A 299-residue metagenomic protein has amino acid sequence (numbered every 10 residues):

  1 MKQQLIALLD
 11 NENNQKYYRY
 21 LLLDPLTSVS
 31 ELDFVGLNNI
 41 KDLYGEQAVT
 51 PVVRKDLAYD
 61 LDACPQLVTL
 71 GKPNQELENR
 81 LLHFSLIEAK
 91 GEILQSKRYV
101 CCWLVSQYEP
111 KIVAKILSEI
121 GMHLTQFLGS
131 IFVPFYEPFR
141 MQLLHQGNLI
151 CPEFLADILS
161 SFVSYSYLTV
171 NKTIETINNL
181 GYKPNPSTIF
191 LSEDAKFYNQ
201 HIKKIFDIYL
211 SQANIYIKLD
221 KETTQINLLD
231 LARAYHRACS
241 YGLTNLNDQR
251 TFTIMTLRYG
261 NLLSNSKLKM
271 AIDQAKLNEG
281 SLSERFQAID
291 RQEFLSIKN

Functional and structural regions predicted by a protein language model:
M1-L8, Y20-Y44, V49-D62, L67 (+2 more regions): A contiguous, surface-oriented mixed alpha/beta subdomain in the mid-to-C-terminal portion of proteins that forms
N11-K16, D60-L61, Q95-S96: Flexible, charged surface loops at secondary-structure boundaries
D62-V113: A broadly used, surface-exposed interaction patch
